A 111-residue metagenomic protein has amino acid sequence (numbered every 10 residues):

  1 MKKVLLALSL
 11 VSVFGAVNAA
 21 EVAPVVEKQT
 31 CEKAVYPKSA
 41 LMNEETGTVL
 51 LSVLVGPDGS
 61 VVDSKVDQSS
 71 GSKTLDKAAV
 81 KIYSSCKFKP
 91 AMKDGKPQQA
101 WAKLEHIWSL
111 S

Functional and structural regions predicted by a protein language model:
V4-V13: Sec-dependent N-terminal signal peptides
V11-S12, D67, L104: Hydrophobic alpha-helical membrane-insertion segments
G15-A19: Sec/Tat signal peptide C-region and signal peptidase I cleavage site
A20-S52, A78-S111: Short proline/glycine- and basic residue-enriched helix-capping loop/turn segments at helix->loop/beta transitions
E45-S70, Y83: Short tight loops/turns at secondary-structure junctions
S70-K77: Soluble non-cytosolic domains of exported or imported proteins
